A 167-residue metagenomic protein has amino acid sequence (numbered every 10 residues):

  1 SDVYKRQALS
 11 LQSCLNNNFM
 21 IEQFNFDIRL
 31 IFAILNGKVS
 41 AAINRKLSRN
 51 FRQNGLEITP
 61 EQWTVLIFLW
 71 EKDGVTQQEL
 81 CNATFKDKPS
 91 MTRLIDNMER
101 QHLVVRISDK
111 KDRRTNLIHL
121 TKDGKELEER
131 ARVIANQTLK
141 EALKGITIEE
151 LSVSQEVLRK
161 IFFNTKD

Functional and structural regions predicted by a protein language model:
S1-Y4: Short, small-residue-biased leader/transition segments that mark boundaries at the very start of proteins
R6-N54: N-terminal leader segment of winged-helix/HTH proteins
F19, D96-E156: Charged, amphipathic alpha-helical coiled-coil/dimerization segments
A33-I34, E57-I67: Short alpha-helical elements of helix-turn-helix
S40, I67-E71, R132: Short, locally clustered residues in the helix-turn-helix/winged-helix DNA-binding domain
K46, T64-I67, E126: Pre-recognition alpha-helix immediately N-terminal to the DNA-recognition helix within helix-turn-helix or winged-helix
P60, D73-L117: Canonical helix-turn-helix DNA-binding module
